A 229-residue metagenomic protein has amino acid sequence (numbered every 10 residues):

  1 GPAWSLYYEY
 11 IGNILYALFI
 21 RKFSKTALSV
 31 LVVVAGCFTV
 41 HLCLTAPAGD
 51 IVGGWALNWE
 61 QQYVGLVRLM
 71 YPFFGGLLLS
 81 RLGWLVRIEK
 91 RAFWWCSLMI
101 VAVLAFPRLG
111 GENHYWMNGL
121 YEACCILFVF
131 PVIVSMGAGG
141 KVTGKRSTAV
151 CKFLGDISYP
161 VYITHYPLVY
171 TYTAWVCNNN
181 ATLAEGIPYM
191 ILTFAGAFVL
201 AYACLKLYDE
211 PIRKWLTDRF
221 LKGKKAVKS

Functional and structural regions predicted by a protein language model:
G1-C43, L200, C204: Hydrophobic alpha-helical segments with transmembrane-like composition
E9, H165, D209: Acidic active-site catalytic centers that drive phospho-/nucleotidyl reactions and related ester hydrolyses
F19-F23, V52-G196, I212-G223: Alpha-helical transmembrane segments in multi-pass integral membrane proteins
L44-D50: Membrane-helix interface motif
Y202-E210, K214: Short helix-terminus and kink motifs of transmembrane alpha helices, predominantly at the cytoplasmic interface
K225-S229: Intrinsic disorder in cytosolic terminal tails and internal cytosolic loops of multi-pass membrane transporters
